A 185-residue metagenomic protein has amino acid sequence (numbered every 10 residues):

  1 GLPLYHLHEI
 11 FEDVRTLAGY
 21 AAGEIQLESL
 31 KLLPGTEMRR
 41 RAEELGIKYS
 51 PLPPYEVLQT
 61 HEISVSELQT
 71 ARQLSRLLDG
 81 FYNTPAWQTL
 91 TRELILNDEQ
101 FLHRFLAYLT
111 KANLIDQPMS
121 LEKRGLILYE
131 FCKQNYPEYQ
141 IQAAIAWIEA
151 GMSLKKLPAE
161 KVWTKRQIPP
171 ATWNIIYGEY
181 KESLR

Functional and structural regions predicted by a protein language model:
G1-E99: A structural motif corresponding to the C-terminal lobe/cap of the Radical SAM core domain
Q73-R185: Radical SAM enzyme core and accessory elements
